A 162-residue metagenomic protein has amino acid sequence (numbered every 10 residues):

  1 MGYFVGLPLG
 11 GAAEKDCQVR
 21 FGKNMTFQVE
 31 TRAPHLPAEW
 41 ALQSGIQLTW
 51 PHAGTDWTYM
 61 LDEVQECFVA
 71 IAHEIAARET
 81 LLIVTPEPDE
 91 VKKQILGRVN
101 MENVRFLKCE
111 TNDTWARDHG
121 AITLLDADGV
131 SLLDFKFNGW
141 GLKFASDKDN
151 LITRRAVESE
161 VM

Functional and structural regions predicted by a protein language model:
M1-G2, M25: Universal eukaryotic N-terminal targeting presequences
Y3-F4, F21: Aromatic (phenylalanine/tyrosine) cluster motif
L7-G10: Intrinsic, low-complexity polybasic segments
F21-M162: The feature marks the mature, well-folded catalytic cores of soluble enzymes
